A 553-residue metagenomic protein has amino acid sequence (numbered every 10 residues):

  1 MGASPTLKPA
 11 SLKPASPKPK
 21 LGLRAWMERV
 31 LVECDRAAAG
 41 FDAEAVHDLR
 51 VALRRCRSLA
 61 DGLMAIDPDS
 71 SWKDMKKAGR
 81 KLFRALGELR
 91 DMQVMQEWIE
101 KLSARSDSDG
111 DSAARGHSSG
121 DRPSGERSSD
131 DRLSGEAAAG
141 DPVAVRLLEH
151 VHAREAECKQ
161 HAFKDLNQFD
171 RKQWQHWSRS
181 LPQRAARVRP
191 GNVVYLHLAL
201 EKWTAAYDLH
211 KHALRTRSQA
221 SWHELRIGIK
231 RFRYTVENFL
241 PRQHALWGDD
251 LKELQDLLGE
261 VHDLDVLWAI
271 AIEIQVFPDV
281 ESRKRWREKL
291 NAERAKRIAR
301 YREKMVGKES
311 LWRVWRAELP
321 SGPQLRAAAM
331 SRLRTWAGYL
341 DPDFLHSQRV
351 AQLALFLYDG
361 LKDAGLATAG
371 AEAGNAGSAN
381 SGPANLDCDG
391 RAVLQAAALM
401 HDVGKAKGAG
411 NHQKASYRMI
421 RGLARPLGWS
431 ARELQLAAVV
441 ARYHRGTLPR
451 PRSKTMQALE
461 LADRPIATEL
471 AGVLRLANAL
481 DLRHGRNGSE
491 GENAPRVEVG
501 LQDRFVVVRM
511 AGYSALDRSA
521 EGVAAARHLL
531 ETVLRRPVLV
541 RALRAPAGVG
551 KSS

Functional and structural regions predicted by a protein language model:
M1-A327: Cationic, histidine-enriched alpha-helical/coil surfaces that engage anionic ligands
R36, H212-R215, N238-P241, F356-A367 (+2 more regions): Conserved helix-loop functional segments at active or binding sites
G191, A329-R349, L399-K405: Active-site flanking loop/helix segments enriched in acidic
F232, S331-D341, S453-D463, A511-S514: Short hinge/gating elements
P323-M330, R391-V393, V499-Q502: Flexible hinge/switch segments at interdomain interfaces of large molecular machines
G360-D363, T368-A373, G377-S489, V497: Divalent metal-dependent catalytic cores for phosphoryl transfer on phosphate-bearing substrates
F505-V523: A short interface-forming secondary-structure element
L534-G548: A short amphipathic beta-strand at an alpha->beta junction
